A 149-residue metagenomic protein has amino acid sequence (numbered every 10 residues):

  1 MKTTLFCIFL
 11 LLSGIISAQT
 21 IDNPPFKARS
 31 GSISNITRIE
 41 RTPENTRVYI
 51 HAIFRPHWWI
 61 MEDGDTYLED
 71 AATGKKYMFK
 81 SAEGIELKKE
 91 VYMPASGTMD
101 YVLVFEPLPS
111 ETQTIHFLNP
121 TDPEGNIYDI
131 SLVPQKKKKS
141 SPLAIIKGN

Functional and structural regions predicted by a protein language model:
M1-L5, A18-Q19: Positively charged n-region of N-terminal signal peptides that target proteins for export
S13-I15: N-terminal signal peptide c-region/cleavage motif recognized by signal peptidases
T20-P43, T73-I85: Low-complexity, acidic Ser/Thr/Pro/Gly-rich terminal tails and inter-domain linkers that flank the onset of structured
E44-F54: Short, well-ordered beta-strand segments enriched in hydrophobic/aromatic residues
F54-P94: The feature marks short-to-medium sequence segments in extracytoplasmic or secretory-pathway proteins
K80-L118, D122: Short, solvent-exposed, Trp/other aromatic-anchored flexible loops in extracytoplasmic proteins
P120-N149: C-terminal partner/receptor-binding element of secreted or periplasmic proteins
